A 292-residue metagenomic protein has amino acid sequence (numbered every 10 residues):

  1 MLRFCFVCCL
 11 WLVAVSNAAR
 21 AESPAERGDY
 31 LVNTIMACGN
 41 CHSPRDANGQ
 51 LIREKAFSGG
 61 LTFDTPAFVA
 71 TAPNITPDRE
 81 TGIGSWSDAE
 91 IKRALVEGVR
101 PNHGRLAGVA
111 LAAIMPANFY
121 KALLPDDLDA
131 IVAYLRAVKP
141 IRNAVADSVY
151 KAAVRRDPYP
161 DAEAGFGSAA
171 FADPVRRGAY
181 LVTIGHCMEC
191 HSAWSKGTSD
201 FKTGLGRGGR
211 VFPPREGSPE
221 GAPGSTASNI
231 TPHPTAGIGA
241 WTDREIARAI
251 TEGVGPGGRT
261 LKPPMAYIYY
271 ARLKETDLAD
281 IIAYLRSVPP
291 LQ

Functional and structural regions predicted by a protein language model:
R3-S16: Bacterial N-terminal signal peptides
N17-N33, N48, R155-T183, K196-T198 (+1 more regions): Electrostatic cytochrome c docking/interface patches
G28, I35-R45, I91, I131 (+5 more regions): The canonical Cys-X-X-Cys-His
C41-A47, V96, P116, R136-A137 (+3 more regions): Detector for the c-type heme attachment site
A56-R93, N118-L128, H186, F201-A249 (+1 more regions): Electron-transfer interface patches adjacent to heme c in soluble/periplasmic c-type cytochromes and di-/multiheme
E97-P101, R248-P256: Glycine-rich, acidic and aromatic/proline-enriched surface loops and short helix-turn segments that act as binding
P101-L123, P256-R272: A cross-kingdom feature marking solvent-exposed beta-strand/loop segments within repeated, beta-rich binding/scaffold
N143-V154: Extended, well-folded interaction surfaces typified by the phenylalanyl-tRNA synthetase beta subunit core
